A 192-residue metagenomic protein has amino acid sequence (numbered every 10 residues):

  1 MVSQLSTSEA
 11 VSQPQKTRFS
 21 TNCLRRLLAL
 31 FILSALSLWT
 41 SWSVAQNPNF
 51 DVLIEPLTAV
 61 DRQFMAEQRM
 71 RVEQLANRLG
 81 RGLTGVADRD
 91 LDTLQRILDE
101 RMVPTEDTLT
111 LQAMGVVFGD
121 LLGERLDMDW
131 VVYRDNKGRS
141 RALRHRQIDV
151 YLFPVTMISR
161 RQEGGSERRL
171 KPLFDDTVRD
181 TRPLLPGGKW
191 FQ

Functional and structural regions predicted by a protein language model:
L5-E9, Q13-A29: Bacterial N-terminal signal peptides that target proteins for export
L30-S34: Sec-dependent N-terminal signal peptides
S43-A45: Boundary at the C-terminal end of the N-terminal hydrophobic targeting segment
F50-E106: N-terminal low-complexity, intrinsically disordered segments
T110-R161: Amphipathic protein-protein interaction modules
A142-Q192: A recognition module on extended beta-rich or small alphabeta surfaces enriched in W/G with H and D/E
